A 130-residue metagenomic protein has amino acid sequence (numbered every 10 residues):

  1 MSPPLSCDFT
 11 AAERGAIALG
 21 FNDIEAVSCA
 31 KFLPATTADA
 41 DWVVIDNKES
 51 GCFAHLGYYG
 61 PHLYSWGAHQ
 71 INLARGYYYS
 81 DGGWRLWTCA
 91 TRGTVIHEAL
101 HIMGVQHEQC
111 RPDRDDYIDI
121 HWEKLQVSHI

Functional and structural regions predicted by a protein language model:
M1-I130: Zinc-dependent metalloendopeptidases
